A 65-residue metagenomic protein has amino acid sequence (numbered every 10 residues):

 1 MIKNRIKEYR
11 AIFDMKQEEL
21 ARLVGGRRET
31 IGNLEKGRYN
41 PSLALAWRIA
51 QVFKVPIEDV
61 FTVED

Functional and structural regions predicted by a protein language model:
N4-L23: Short basic helix-loop element that most often maps to the first helix and adjoining turn of HTH DNA-binding modules
Q17, R28, A46: Helix-turn-helix DNA-binding elements, focusing on the entry/boundary residues of the two helices that contact DNA
E19, T30, D59: Residues in the helix-turn-helix
G25-Y39: Recognition helix of helix-turn-helix/homeodomain-like DNA-binding domains that insert into the DNA major groove
K36, V55, D65: Short, conserved catalytic or interaction motifs in soluble domains
A44-D59: DNA major-groove recognition helix of helix-turn-helix/homeodomain DNA-binding modules
